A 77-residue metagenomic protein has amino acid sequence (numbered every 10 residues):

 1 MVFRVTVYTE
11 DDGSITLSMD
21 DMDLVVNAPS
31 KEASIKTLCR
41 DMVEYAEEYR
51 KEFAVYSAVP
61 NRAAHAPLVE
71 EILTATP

Functional and structural regions predicted by a protein language model:
M1-F3, E32-P77: Short, charged, surface-exposed hinge/linker loops at domain edges that act as mobile lids or interdomain connectors
V2-D21: Short aromatic-glycine-(Arg/Gly/Cys) micro-motifs in beta-strand/loop hairpins
M19-E32: A short, exposed loop/beta-hairpin motif centered on an aromatic-Gly-Thr core
